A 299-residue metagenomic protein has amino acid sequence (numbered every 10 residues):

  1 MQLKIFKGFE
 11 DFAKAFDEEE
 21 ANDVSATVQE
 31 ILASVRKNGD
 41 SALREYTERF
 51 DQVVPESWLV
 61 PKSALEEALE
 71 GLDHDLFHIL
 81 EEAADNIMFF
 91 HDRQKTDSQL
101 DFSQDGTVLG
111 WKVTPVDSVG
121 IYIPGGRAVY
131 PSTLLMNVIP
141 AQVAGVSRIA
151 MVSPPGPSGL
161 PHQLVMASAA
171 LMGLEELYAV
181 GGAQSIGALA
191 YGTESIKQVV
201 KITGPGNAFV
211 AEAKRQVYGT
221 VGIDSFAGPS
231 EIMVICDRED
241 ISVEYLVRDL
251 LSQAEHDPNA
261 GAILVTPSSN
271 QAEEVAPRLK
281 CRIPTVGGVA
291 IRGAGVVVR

Functional and structural regions predicted by a protein language model:
M1-D117: N-terminal Rossmann-like NAD(P)+-binding subdomain of aldehyde/semialdehyde dehydrogenases
M1-G8, E176-G181, G295-R299: Short acidic-hydrophobic, aromatic-tinged amphipathic segments that line or gate anion-handling sites
F50-D51, N207-F209, R238-D240, A254 (+2 more regions): Glycine-rich beta-alpha junction loops
D101-A167: Conserved small-residue-rich beta-alpha loop and adjacent elements that most often cradle the phosphate/pyrophosphate
M136-I139, M166-S168, E194, Y218-T220 (+2 more regions): Short, solvent-exposed amphipathic alpha-helical segments in soluble enzyme and RNA/protein-processing domains
G173-G261: Conserved NAD(P)+-binding/catalytic subdomain of aldehyde/semialdehyde dehydrogenases
N259-R299: NAD(P)-dependent aldehyde/semialdehyde dehydrogenase
